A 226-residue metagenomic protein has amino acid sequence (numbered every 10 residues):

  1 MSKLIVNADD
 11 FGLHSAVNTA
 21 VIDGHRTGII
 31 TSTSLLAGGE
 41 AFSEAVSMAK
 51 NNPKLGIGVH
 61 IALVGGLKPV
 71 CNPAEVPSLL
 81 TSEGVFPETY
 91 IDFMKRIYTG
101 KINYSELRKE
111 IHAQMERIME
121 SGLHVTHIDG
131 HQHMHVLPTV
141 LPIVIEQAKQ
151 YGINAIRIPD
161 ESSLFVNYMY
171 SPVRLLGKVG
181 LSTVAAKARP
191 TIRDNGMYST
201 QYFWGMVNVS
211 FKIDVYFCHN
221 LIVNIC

Functional and structural regions predicted by a protein language model:
M1-S15, V21: Boundary/entry segment of secreted carbohydrate-active catalytic domains
K3-I5, I30-S34, K54-H60, H124-D129 (+2 more regions): Structural preference for beta-strand elements that scaffold enzyme active sites
A8, S34-G38, V59-G65, Y90 (+3 more regions): A cross-domain feature marking catalytic cores of carbohydrate-active enzymes and several ubiquitous metabolic/repair
S15-E40: A short alpha/beta connector and helix-capping loop motif
V21-T27, E44-G56, A74, S78-G84 (+4 more regions): Acidic (Asp/Glu)-rich catalytic clusters
K68-I102: Active-site gating loops and adjacent loop-to-helix segments of metal-dependent hydrolytic enzymes
H112-G196, W204, N208-D214: Catalytic domains of cell-wall/extracellular-matrix polysaccharide-remodeling enzymes, centered on de-N-acetylation
V209-I225: A short, acidic, amphipathic alpha-helical segment used as a generic capping/interface helix at domain edges
